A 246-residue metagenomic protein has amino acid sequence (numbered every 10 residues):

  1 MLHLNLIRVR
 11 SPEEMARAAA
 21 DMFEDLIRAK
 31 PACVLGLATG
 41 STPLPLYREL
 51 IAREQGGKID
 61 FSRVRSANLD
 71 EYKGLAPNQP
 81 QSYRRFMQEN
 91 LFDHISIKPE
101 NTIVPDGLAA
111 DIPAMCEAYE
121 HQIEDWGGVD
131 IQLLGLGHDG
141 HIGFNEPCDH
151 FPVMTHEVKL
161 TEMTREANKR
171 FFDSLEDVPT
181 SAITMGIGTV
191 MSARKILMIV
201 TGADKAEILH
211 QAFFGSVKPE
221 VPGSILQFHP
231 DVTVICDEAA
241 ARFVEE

Functional and structural regions predicted by a protein language model:
M1-H3, I59-Q132: Ligand-binding beta-strand-loop-alpha-helix segment within the catalytic cores of soluble metabolic enzymes
M1-L35: N-terminal glycine-/serine-/threonine-rich phosphate-binding loop
A29-Q55: Glycine-rich N-terminal segment of FAD-binding domains in flavoprotein oxidoreductases, spanning the beta-loop-helix
C33, T42, L46, Q122-D149: A glycine-rich beta-strand to alpha-helix segment that forms a phosphate/ribose-binding loop at ligand/cofactor sites
G36-G40, N68, P105-D106, L133-L136 (+2 more regions): Short beta-strand segments
R48-D60, Y83-R85, P147-E157, V217: A glycine- and small-aliphatic-rich helix-loop capping segment at beta-alpha/alpha-beta transitions that lines
D139, G143-I187: Class I SAM-dependent methyltransferase SAM-binding "motif I" and its flanking Rossmann-like core
G188, S192-E246: ATP/nucleoside-binding phosphotransfer catalytic cores, i.e., glycine-rich phosphate-binding loops
